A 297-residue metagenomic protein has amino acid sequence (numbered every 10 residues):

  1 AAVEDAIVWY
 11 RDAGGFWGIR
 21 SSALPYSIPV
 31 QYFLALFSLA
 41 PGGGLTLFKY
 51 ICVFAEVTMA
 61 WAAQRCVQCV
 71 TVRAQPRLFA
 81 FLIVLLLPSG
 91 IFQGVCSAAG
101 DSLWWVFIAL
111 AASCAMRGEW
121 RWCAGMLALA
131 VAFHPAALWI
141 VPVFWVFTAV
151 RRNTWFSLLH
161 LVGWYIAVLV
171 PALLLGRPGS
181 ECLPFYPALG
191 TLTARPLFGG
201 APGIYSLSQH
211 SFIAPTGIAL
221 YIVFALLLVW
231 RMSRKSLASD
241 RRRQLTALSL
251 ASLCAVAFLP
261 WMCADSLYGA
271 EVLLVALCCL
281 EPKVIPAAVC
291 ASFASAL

Functional and structural regions predicted by a protein language model:
A2-G43, F185-S208: Short hydrophobic/aromatic helix or loop-helix immediately within or flanking a transmembrane segment in polytopic
L24, I28, Y32, A40-W61 (+2 more regions): Loop-to-helix entry region of an early transmembrane alpha helix in multi-pass inner-membrane enzymes
T46-T71, F224-M232: Transmembrane-helix motifs of polytopic, lipid-linked glycan transferases
A62-R65, L103-W122, L273-L277: Specific aromatic-rich, kink-prone transmembrane helix
V95-D101: Short acidic/glycine- and proline-prone juxtamembrane loop motifs at membrane-interface regions of multi-pass membrane
I108-C114, R121-P135, V141-V146, A167 (+1 more regions): Membrane-interface alpha helices of multi-pass inner-membrane proteins
R117, W139-G163, G269: Perimembrane helix-loop-helix junctions
I166-L175, E181-F258: Aromatic/glycine/proline-enriched transmembrane-helix motif characteristic of membrane-embedded glycan-assembly enzymes
